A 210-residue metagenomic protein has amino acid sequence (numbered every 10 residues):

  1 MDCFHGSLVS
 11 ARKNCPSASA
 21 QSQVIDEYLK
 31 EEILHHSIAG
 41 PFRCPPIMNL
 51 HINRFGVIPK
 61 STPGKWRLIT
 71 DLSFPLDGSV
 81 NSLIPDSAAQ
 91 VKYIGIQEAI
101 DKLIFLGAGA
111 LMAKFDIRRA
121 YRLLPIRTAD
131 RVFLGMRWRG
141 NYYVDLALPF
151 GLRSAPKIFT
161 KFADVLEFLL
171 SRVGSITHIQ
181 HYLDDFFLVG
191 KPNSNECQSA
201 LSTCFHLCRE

Functional and structural regions predicted by a protein language model:
M1-D2, G135-R139, S175-H178: Short hydrophobic/aromatic-rich motifs at helix boundaries and adjacent loops
M1-S17: Non-catalytic, polymerase-adjacent accessory regions of viral genome-replication enzymes
G6, N14, E31, Q180-H181: Hydrophobic transmembrane signal anchors and adjacent membrane-proximal interface regions, especially in viral
L8-V9, Y143-A147, L183: A short small-residue
A11, K114, R172-V173, E210: Low-complexity, intrinsically disordered/propeptide-like segments
P16, A20, V24-T160, L207-E210: Catalytic-core region of right-hand nucleic acid polymerases
P156-R209: Active-site palm subdomain of RNA-directed nucleic acid polymerases
